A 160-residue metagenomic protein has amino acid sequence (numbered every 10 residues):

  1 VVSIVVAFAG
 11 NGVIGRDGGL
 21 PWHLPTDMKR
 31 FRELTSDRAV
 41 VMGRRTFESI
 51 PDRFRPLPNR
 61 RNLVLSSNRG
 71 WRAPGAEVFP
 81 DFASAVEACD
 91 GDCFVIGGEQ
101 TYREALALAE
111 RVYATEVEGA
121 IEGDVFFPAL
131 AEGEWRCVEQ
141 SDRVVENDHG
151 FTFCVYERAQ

Functional and structural regions predicted by a protein language model:
V5-A39, R44-Q160: Flexible, gly/pro- and Lys/Arg-enriched active-site loops
